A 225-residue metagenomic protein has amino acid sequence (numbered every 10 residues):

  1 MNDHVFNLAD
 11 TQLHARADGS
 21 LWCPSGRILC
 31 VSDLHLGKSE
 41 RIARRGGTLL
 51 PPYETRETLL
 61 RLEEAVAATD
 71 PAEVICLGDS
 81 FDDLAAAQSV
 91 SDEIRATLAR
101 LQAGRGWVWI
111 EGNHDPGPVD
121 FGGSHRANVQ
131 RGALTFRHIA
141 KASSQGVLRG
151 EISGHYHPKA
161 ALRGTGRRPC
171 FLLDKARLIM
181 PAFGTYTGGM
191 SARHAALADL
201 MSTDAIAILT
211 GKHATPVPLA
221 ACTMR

Functional and structural regions predicted by a protein language model:
M1-R225: Extended recognition/assembly regions associated with phosphoester-bond processing machinery
